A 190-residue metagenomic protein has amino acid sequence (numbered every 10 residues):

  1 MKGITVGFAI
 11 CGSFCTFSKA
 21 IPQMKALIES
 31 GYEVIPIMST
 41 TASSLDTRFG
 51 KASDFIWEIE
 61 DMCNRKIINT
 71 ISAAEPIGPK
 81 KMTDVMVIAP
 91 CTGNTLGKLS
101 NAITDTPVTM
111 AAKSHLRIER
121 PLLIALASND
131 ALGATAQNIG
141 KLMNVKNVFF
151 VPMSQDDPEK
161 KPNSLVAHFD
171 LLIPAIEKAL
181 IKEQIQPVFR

Functional and structural regions predicted by a protein language model:
M1-L122, A127-R190: A cross-family phosphate/adenosyl-ligand binding-site feature
